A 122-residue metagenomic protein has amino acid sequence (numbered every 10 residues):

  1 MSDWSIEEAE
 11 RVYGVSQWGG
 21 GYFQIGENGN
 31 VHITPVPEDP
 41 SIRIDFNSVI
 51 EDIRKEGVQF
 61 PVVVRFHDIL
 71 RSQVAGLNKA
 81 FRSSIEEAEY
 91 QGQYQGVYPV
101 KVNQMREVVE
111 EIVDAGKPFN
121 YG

Functional and structural regions predicted by a protein language model:
M1-G122: A charged N-terminal "starter" segment
